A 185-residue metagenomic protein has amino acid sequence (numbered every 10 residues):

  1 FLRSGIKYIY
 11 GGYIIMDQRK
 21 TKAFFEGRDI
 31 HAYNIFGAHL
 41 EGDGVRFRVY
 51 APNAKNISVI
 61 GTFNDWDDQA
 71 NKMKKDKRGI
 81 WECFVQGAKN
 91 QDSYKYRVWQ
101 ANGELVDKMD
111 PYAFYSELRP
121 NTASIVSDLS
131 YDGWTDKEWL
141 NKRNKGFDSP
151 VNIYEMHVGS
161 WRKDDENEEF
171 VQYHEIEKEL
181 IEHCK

Functional and structural regions predicted by a protein language model:
F1-I15: Short, Lys/Arg-enriched N-terminal segments with co-localized hydrophobic residues within the first ~10-30 amino acids
Y13-R46, K74-E155, S160-V171, E175 (+1 more regions): The feature marks proteins involved in alpha-glucan
Y50-I57: Short proline/glycine-enriched turn/loop motifs at strand-loop junctions of beta-rich domains
I57-V59, Y94: Short beta-strand elements bearing conserved aromatic residues within extracellular beta-rich modules
T62-D67, A101: Change "in extracellular beta-sheet-rich domains … of secreted and cell-surface proteins" to "in beta-sheet-rich domains
I181-K185: Substrate-binding cleft of carbohydrate-active enzyme catalytic domains
